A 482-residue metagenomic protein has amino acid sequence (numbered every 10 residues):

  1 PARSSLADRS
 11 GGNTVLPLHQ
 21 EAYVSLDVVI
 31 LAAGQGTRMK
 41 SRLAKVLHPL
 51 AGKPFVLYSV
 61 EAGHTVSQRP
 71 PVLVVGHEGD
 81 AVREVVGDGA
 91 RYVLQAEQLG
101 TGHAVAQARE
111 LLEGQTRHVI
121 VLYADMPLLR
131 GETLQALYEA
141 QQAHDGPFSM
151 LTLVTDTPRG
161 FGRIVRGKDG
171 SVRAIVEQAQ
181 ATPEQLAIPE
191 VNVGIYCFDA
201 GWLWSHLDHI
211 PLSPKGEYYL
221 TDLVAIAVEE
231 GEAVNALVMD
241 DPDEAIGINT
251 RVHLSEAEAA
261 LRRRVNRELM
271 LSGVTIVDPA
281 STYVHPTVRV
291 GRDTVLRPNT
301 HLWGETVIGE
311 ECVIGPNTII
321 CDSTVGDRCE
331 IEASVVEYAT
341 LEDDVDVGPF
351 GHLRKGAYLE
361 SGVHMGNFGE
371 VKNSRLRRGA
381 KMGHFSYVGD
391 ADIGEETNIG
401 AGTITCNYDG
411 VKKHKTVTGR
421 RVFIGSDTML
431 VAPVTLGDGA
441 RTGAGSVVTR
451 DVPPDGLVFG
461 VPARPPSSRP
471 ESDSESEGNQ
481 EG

Functional and structural regions predicted by a protein language model:
L6-S10, T14-P17: Short, low-complexity intrinsically disordered segments enriched in A/P/G/S/L with frequent Arg, especially at protein
V15-D27, K53-E139, P433: Conserved N-terminal catalytic core of the sugar/cofactor nucleotidyltransferase
Y23-S41: N-terminal nucleotide-binding beta1-loop-alpha1 segment
V28-I30, L73-V74, V121, F148-L151 (+1 more regions): Structural beta-sheet core signal
D80, D88, L129-K215, T221-L223 (+2 more regions): Conserved core of the sugar-phosphate nucleotidyltransferase
P189-G291: Conserved alpha/beta core of the MobA/IspD/sugar-nucleotide pyrophosphorylase nucleotidyltransferase superfamily
G291-D293, R297-F350: Acidic, glycine-rich loop-and-beta core segments that form the ion-binding/anion-interacting portion of active sites
T324, E330-G482: Glycine-rich hexapeptide-repeat left-handed beta-helix
